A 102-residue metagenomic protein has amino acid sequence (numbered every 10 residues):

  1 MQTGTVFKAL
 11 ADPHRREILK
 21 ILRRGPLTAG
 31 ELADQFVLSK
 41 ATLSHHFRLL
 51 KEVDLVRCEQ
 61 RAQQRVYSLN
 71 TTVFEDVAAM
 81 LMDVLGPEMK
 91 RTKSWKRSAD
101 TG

Functional and structural regions predicted by a protein language model:
M1-Q2, T71-G102: Amphipathic alpha-helical dimerization/coiled-coil segments that flank or bridge DNA-binding/regulatory modules
P13, G25-T28: Short capping segments at the starts of secondary-structure elements
R16-I18: Pre-recognition alpha-helix immediately N-terminal to the DNA-recognition helix within helix-turn-helix or winged-helix
K20, S44-R48, Q63: Base-recognition residues in the alpha-helical recognition helix of bacterial helix-turn-helix
T28, S39-T42: Helix-turn-helix DNA-binding motif, specifically the short coil turn and the N-cap/start of the second
L32-A33: A short acidic, leucine-rich amphipathic alpha-helix
K51-R61, S68: Beta-hairpin "wing" of winged helix-turn-helix
